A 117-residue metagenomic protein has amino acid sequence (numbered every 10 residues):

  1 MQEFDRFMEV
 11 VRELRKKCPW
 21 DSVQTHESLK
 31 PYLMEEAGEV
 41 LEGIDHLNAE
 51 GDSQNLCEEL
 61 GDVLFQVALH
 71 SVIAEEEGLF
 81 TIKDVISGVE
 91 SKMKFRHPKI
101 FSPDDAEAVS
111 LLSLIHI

Functional and structural regions predicted by a protein language model:
M1-M8: Onset of an N-terminal alpha helix
E3, S22-H26, A49-L56, G78-I82: Residue-level recognition of alpha-helical structural elements
V10-H46: Active-site flanking loop/helix segments enriched in acidic
L33-I44, S53-E90: An amphipathic alpha-helical micro-motif enriched in hydrophobic residues with embedded/adjacent acidic residues
L47-S53, A106-V109: Short, glycine- and charge-enriched coil/turn segments that flank and shape catalytic ligand pockets
H70-I73, E77, S87-L111: Acidic catalytic motifs of isoprenoid enzymes
I115-I117: Conserved small/polar residues in nucleotide/adenosyl-binding loops
